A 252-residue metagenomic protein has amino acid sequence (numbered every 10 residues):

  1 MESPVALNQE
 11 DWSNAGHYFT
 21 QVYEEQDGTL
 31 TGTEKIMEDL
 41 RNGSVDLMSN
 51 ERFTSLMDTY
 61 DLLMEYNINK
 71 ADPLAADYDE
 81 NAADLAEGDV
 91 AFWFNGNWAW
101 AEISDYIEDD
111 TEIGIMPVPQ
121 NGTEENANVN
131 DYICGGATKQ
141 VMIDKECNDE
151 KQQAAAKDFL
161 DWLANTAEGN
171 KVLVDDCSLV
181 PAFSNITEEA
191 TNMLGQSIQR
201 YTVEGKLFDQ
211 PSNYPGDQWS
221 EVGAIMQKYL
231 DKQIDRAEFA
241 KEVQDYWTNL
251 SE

Functional and structural regions predicted by a protein language model:
M1-V45: Extracytoplasmic/periplasmic solute-binding protein
E34-L74: Glycine-centered hinge/linker elements that transmit conformational signals in sensory and ligand-binding systems
D72-A86: Short helix-initiation/N-cap motifs at beta->coil->alpha
Y78, N95-W100, V118, A137-K139: Beta->alpha turn/N-cap motifs
N81-L85, A99-E102, A156: Short, hydrophobic alpha-helical packing/hinge segments within bilobed ligand-binding/sensory domains
A91-N95, G114: Paired acidic/hydrophobic, glycine-rich loop segments that form the ligand-binding mouth/hinge of periplasmic-binding
D105-D175: Extracytoplasmic/periplasmic substrate-recognition and gating elements
E168, P181-E188, Q199-E252: Conserved C-terminal helix/tail region of periplasmic/extracytoplasmic solute-binding proteins
